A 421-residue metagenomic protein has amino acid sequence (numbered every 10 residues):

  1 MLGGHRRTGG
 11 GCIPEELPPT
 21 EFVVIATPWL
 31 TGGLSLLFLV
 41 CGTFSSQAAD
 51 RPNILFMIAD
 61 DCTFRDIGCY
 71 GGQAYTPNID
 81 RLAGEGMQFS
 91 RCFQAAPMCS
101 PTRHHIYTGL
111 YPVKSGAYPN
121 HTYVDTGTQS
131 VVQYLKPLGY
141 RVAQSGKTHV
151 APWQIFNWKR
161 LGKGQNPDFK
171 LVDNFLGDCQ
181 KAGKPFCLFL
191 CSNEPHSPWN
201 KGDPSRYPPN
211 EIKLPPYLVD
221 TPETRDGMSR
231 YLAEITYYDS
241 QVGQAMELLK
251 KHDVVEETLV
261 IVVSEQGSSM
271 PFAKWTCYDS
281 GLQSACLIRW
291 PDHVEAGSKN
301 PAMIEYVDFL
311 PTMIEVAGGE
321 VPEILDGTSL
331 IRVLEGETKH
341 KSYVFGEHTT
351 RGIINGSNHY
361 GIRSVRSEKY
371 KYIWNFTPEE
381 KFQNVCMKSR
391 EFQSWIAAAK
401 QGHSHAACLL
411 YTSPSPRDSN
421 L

Functional and structural regions predicted by a protein language model:
M1, I13, V23-I25, V40: Short hydrophobic transmembrane-like helices used for membrane targeting/insertion
T8-G11: Short, charge-rich patches within N-terminal targeting peptides
E15-P19: Intrinsically disordered, low-complexity segments enriched in serine/proline and basic residues
E21-G33: Bacterial N-terminal signal peptides that target proteins for export
L30-L34, F38, G42-S413, R417: Formylglycine-dependent sulfatase
